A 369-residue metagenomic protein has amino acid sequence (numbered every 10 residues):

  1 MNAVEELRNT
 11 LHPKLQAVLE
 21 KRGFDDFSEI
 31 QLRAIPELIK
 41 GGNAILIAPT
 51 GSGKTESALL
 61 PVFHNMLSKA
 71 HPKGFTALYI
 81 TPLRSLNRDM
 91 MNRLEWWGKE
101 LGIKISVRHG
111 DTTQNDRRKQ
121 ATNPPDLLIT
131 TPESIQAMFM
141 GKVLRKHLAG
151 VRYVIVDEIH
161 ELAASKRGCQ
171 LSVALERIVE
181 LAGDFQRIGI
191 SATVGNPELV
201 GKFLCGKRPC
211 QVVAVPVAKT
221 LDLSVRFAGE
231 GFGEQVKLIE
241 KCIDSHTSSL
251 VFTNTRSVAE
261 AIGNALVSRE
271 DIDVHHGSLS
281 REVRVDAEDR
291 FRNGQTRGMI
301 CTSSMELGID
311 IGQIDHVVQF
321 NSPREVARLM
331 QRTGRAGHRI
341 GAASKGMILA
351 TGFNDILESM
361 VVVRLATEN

Functional and structural regions predicted by a protein language model:
A3, L7, L11-E20, D26 (+4 more regions): Helicase motor core with emphasis on the C-terminal RecA-like subdomain
